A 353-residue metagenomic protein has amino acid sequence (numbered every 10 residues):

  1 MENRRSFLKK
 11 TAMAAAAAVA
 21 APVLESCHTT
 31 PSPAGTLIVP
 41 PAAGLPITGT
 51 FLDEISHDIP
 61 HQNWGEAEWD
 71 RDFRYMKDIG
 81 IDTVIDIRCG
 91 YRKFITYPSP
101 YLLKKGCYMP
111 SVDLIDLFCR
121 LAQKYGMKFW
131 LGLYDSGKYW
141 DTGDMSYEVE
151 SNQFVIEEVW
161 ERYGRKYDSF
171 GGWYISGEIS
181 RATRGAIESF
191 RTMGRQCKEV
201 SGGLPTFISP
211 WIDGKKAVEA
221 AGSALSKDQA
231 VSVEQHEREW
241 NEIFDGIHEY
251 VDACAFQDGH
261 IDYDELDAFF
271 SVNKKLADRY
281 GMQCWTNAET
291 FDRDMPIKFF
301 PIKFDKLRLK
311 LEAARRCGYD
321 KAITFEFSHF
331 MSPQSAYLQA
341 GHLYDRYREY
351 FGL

Functional and structural regions predicted by a protein language model:
M1, V23-A43: C-terminal segment of N-terminal export signals and the immediately downstream linker at the start of the mature
M1-L8: Twin-arginine (Tat) signal peptide motif
L8-H28: N-terminal export signals
G35-L353: Glycan-processing catalytic domains of CAZymes
